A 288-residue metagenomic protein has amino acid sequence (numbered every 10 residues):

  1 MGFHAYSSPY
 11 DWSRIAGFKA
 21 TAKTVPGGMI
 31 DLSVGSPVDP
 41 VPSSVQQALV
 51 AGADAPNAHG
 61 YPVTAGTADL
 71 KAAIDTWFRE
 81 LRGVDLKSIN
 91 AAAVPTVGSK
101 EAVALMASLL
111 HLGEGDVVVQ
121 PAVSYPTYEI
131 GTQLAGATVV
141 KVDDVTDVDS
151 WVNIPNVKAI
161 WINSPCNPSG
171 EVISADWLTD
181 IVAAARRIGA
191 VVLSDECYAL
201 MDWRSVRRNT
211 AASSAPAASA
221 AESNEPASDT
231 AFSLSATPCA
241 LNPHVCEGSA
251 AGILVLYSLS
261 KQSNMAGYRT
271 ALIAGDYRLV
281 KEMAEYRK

Functional and structural regions predicted by a protein language model:
G2-G98: N-terminal small-domain helix-loop-helix segment of the aminotransferase-like
V38-S43, P168-E171, L200-D202, N264-A266: Short catalytic/ligand-binding loop motif for oxyanion handling, primarily in non-cytosolic enzymes, centered on
A58-A184, A199-S213, S219, D229-G248 (+1 more regions): Conserved core of the PLP fold type I
V192-L193: Residue-level marker for buried hydrophobic side chains located in beta-strands that build the well-ordered beta-sheet
E196: Walker B catalytic acidic pair
S213-E222, P226-S228, N242-K288: Conserved core segment of the aminotransferase class I/II
